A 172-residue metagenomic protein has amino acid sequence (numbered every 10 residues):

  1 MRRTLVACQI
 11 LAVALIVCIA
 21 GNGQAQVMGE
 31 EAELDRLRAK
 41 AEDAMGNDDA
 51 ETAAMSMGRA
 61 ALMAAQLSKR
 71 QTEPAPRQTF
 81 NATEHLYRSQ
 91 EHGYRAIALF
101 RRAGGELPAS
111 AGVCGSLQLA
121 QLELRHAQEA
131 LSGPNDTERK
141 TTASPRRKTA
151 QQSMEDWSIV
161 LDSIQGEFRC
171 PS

Functional and structural regions predicted by a protein language model:
M1-T4: Positively charged n-region of N-terminal signal peptides that target proteins for export
C8-C18: Bacterial N-terminal signal peptides
G23-F80, G166-S172: Immediate post-signal-peptide N-terminus of mature secreted/exported proteins
L34-A54, V113-S172: C-terminal amphipathic alpha-helix
M57-G58, A64, G93, F100 (+3 more regions): Inward-facing hydrophobic residues that define packing positions of alpha-helical scaffold repeats
L62-A109: Mid-chain, structured segments of secreted extracytoplasmic proteins
